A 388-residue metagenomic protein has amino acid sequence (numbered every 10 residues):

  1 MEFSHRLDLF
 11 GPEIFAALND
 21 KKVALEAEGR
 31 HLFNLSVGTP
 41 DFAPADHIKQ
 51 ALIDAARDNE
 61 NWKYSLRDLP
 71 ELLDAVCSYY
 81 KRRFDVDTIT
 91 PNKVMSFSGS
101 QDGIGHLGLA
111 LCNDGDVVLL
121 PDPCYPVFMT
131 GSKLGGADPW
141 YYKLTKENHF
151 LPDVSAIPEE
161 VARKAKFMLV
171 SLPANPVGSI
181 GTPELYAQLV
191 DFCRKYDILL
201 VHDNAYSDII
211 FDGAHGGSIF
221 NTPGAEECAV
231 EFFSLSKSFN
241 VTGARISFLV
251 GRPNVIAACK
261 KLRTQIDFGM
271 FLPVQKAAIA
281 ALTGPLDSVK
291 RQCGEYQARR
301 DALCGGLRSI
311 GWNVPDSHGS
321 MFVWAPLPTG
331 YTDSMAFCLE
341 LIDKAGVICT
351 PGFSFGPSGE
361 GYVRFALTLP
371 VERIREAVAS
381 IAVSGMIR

Functional and structural regions predicted by a protein language model:
E2-G99, H106, A281-G284, I387-R388: N-terminal small-domain helix-loop-helix segment of the aminotransferase-like
L25, G135, K195-Y196, I310 (+1 more regions): Helix C-cap/helix->beta junction micro-motif
P91, L109-V170, P183: PLP-dependent aminotransferase-like
D116, A137, K195-L199, E226-E227: A short helix->loop->beta-strand "cap" motif at the edges of active sites that frequently abuts
T145-G213: Active-site phosphate-binding strand-loop segment of PLP-dependent enzymes
T222, E226-Q297, D301, G305-G306 (+1 more regions): Conserved core segment of the aminotransferase class I/II
I279, E295-C304, V314-P326, G359: Conserved glycine-rich beta-strand-loop-beta hairpin in the small C-terminal domain of fold type I
Y331, E340-T350, F355-R388: PLP-dependent enzyme catalytic core of the Aspartate aminotransferase-like
